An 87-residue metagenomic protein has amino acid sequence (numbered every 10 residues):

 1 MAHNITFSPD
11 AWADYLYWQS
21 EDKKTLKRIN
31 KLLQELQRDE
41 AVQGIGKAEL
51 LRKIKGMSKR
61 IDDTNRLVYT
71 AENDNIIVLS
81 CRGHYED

Functional and structural regions predicted by a protein language model:
A2-I5, P9-K31, I45, S58-R66 (+1 more regions): Enriched for short, Lys/Arg-rich terminal
Q34-I61: A short, surface-exposed loop/turn module that caps and links secondary-structure elements
